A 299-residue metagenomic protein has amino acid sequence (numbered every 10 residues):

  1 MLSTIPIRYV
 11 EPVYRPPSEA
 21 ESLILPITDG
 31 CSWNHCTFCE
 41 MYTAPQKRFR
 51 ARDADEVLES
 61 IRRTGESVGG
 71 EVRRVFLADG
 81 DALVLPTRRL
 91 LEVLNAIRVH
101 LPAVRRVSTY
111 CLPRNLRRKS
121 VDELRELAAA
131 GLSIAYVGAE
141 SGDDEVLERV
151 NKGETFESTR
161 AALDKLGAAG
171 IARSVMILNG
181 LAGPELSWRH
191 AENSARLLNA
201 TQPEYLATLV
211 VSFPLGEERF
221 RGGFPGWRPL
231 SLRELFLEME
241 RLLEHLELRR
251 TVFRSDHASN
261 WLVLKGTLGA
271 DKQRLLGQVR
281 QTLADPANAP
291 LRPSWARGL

Functional and structural regions predicted by a protein language model:
M1-E19, R196-L299: Auxiliary Fe-S-binding modules of radical SAM enzymes
E11-E59: Canonical Radical SAM [4Fe-4S] cluster-binding loop centered on the CxxxCxxC motif and its immediate flanking residues
L23-L25, V75, R105-T109, A135-V137 (+3 more regions): Hydrophobic faces of well-ordered beta-strands that scaffold small-molecule active sites in alpha/beta enzyme cores
C31, C39, V57, L77 (+5 more regions): Conserved, mostly hydrophobic/aromatic
C39, R114, G142-V146, L166-H190 (+2 more regions): Conserved strand-turn element in the central/C-terminal portion of the radical SAM core barrel that lines
K47, D144-R149, E217-E218, L262-L264: A short acidic, helix-capping loop that chelates divalent metal ions and anchors anionic groups
G65-A168: Conserved SAM/AdoMet-binding glycine-rich loop
D122-L124, A182-A200: Catalytic cores of alpha/beta
